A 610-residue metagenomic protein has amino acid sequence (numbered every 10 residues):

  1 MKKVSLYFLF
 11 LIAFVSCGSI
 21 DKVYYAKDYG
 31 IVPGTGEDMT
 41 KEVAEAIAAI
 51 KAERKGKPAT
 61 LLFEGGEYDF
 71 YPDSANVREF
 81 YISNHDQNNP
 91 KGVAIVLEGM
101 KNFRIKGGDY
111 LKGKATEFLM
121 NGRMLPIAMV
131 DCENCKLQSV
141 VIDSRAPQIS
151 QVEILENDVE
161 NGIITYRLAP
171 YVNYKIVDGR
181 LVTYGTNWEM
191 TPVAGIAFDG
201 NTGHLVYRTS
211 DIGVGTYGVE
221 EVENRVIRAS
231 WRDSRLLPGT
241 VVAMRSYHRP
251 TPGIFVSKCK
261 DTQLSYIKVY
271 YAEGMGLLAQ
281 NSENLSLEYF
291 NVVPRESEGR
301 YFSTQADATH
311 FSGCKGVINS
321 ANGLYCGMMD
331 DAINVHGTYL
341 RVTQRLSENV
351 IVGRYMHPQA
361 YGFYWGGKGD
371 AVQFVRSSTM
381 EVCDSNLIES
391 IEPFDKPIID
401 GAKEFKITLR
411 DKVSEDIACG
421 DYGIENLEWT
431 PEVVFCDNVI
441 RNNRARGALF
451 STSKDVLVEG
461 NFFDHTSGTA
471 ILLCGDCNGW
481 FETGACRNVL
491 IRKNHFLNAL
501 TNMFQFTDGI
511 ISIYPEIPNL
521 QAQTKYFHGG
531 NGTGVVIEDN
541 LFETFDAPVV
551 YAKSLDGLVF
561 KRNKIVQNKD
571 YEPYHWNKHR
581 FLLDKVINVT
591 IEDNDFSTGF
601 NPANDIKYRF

Functional and structural regions predicted by a protein language model:
M1-V23: Bacterial Sec-dependent N-terminal signal peptides
C17-Y25, K112-K114, W429: A short, polar/charged loop/turn motif at coil->beta-strand junctions and beta-hairpin connectors
I20-M39: Mature N-terminal, pre-catalytic/accessory segment of carbohydrate-active enzymes
G34, M39-F610: Extracellular parallel beta-helix/beta-solenoid repeat domains
